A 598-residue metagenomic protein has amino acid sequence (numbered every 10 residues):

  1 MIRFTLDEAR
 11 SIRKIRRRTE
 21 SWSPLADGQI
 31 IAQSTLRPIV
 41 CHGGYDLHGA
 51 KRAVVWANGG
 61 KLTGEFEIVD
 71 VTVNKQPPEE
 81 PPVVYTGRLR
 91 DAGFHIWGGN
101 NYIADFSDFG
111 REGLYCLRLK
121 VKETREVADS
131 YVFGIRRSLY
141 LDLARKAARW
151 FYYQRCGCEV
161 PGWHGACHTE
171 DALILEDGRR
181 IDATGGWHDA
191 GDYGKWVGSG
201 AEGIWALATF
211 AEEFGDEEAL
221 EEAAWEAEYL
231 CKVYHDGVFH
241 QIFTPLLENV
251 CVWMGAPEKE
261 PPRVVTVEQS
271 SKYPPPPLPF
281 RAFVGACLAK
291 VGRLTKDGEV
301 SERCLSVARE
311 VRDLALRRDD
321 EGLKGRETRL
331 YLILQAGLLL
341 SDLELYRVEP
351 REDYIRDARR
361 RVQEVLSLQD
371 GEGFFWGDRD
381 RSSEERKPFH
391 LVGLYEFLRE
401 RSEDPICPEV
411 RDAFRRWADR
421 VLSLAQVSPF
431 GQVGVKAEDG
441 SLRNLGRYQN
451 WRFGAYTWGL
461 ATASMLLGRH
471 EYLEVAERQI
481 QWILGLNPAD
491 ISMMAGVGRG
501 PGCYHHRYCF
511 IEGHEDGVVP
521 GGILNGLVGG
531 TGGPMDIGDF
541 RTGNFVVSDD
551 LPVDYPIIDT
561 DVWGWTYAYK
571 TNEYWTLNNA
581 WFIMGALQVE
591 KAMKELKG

Functional and structural regions predicted by a protein language model:
L25-G43: Short, compositionally biased P/S/T/A/G/V-rich stretches that sit at domain boundaries
Q29-S34, H48, A128-G165: Low-complexity, Pro/Ser/Thr- and charge-rich linker/hinge segments at domain boundaries
I39-T124, R149, Y153-E213, P245-L294 (+3 more regions): Aromatic (Trp/Tyr) and acidic
A219-V238: Carboxylate/His-rich catalytic cores and anion/metal-binding grooves
C231, D313-L316, Q363-S367: HEAT/HEAT-like alpha-solenoid repeats
Y234-T244, Q426-F430: Proline-centered turn/helix-capping motifs that create local helix->coil transitions or kinks
G325-I333, R379-S383, G446: A glycine-rich, coil/turn loop motif that links secondary-structure elements
